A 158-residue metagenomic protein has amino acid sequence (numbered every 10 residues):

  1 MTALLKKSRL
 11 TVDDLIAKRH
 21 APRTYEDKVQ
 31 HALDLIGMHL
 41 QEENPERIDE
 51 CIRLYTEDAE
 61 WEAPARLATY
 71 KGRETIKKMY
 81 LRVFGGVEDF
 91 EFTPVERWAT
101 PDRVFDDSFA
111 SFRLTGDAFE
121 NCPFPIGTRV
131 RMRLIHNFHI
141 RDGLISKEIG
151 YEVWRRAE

Functional and structural regions predicted by a protein language model:
M1-E57: Short, low-complexity N-terminal intrinsically disordered segments enriched in polar/charged residues
T2-E26, K77-E158: A beta-strand edge to alpha-helix "cap/lid" segment located at domain peripheries
A17-P22, L54, D58-K71, V83-G86: A short gly/proline-enriched turn/hairpin at secondary-structure junctions
E43, A68-T75: Generic, well-ordered alpha-helical segments
D49-I52, R73, K77: Short, well-structured alpha-helical segments
